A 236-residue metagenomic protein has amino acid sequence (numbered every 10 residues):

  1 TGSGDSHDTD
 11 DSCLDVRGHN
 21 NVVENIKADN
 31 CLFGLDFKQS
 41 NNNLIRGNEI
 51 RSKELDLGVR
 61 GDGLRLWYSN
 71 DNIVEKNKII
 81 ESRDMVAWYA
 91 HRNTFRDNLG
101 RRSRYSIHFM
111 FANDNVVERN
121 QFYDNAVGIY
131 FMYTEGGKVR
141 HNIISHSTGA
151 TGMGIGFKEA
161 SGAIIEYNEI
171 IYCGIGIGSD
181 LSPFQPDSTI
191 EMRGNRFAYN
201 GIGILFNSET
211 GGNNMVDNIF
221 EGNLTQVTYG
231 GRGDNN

Functional and structural regions predicted by a protein language model:
D5-D15, N30-F33, L57-Y68, I80-D84 (+5 more regions): Extracellular beta-strand/beta-solenoid scaffold signature
D11-E24, N41-R46, L64-I73, H91-T94 (+6 more regions): Surface-exposed loop/turn motifs in large extracellular/passenger domains
A112-S208: Eukaryotic tandem repeat interaction scaffolds
A150, G154, D180, G222-N236: Functionally critical loop-and-helix segments that line ligand-binding/catalytic clefts of soluble enzyme domains
Y199-G233: Repeat-solenoid scaffold signature
